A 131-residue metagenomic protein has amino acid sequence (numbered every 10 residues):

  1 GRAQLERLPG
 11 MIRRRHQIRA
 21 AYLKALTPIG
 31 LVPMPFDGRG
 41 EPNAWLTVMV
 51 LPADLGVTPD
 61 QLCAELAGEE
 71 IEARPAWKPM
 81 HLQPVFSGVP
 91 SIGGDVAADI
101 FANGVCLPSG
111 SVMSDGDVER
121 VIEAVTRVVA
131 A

Functional and structural regions predicted by a protein language model:
G1-A131: PLP-dependent aminotransferase class I/II
